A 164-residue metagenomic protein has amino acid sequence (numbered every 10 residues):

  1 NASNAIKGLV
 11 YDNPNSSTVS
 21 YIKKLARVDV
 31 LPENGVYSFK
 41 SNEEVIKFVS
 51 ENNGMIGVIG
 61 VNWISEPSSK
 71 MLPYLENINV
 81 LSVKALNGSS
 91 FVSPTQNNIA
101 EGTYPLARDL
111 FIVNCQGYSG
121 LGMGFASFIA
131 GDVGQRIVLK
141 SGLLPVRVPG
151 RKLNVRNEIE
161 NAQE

Functional and structural regions predicted by a protein language model:
N1-E164: Exported/periplasmic ABC-transporter solute-binding proteins
